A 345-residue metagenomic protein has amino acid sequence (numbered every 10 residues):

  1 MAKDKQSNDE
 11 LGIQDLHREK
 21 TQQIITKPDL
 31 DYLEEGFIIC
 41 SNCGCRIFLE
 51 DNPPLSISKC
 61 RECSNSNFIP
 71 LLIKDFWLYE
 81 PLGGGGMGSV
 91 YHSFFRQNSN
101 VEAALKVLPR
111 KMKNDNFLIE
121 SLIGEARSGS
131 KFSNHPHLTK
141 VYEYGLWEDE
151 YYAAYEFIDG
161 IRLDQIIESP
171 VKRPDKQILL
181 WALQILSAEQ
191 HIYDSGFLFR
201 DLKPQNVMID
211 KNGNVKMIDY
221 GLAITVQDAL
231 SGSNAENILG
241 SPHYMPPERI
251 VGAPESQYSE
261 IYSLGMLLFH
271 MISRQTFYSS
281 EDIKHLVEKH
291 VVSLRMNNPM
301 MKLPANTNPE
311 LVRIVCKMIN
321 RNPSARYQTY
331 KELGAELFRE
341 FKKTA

Functional and structural regions predicted by a protein language model:
M112-K131: AlphaC helix of the eukaryotic protein kinase fold
Y144: Activation-segment/catalytic-loop signature of the eukaryotic protein kinase fold
E148-R162, I166: Conserved short submotifs of the Hanks-type protein kinase catalytic core that shape the nucleotide-binding pocket
W181-A182: Activation segment signature within eukaryotic-like protein kinase domains
S187-F197: Protein kinase catalytic-loop region centered on the HRD/HxD motif
E260: Conserved catalytic-loop aspartate of Hanks-type protein kinases
